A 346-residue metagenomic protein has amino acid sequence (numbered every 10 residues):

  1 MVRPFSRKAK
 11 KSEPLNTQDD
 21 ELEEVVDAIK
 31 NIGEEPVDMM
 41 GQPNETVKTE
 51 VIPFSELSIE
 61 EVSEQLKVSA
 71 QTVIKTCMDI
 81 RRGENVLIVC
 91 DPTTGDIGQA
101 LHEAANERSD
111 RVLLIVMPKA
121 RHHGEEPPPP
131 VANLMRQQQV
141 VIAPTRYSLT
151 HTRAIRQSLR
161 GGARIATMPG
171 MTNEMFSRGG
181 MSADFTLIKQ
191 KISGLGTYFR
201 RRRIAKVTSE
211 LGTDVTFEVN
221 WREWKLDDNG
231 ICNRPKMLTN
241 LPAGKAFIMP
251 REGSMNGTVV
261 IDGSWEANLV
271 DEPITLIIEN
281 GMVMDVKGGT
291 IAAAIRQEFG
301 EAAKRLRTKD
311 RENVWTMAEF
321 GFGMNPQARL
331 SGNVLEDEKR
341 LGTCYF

Functional and structural regions predicted by a protein language model:
V2-E272, E279, A294, K309-R311: Active-site bordering "gate/hinge" segments that shape substrate access to catalytic or cofactor-binding pockets
G263, M282, K287, A303-R307 (+2 more regions): Alpha-helix capping/termination and helix-coil
A267-V270, D285-V286, A293-R296, R329-S331: Short acidic/glycine-rich loop or secondary-structure boundary segments that cap or lie
I274-I291: Gly/Pro-enriched, hydrophobic low-complexity segments that function as extracytoplasmic propeptides/linkers
A292-R305: A short, polar/charged loop-to-alpha-helix boundary motif
K309-F346: Cysteine/selenocysteine-centered motifs that mediate thiol-based redox chemistry or coordinate metal-sulfur cofactors
